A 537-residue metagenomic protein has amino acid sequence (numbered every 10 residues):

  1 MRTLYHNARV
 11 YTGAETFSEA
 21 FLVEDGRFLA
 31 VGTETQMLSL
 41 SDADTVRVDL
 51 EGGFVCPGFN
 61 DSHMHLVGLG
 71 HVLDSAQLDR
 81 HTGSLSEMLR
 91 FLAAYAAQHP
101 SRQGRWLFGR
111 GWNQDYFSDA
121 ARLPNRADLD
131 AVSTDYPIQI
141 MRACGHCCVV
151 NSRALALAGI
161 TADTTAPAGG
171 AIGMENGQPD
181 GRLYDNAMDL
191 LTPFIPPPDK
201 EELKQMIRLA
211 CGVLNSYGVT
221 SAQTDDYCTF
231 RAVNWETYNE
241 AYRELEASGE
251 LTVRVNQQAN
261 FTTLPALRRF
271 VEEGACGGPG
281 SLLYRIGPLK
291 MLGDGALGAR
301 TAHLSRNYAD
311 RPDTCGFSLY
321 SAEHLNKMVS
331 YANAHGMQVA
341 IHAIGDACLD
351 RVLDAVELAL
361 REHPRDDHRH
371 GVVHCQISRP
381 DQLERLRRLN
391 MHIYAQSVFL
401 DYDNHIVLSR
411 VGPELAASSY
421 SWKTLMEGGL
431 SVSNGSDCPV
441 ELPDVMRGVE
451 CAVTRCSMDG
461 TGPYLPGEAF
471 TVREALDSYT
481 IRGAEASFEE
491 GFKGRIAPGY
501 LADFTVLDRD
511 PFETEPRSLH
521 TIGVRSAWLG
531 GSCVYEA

Functional and structural regions predicted by a protein language model:
R2-N7, G13-E272, M291, A296-Y331 (+7 more regions): Divalent metal-binding segments
Y11-E15, S281-L282, E485, P516-L519: Short loop/turn motifs at secondary-structure junctions and domain boundaries
H65, S281-T301, M391-D401: Non-cysteine beta-strand/loop elements that form the S-adenosyl-L-methionine
E246-S248, G274-S281, R365, L386-R388: Acidic (Asp/Glu)-rich catalytic clusters
S330-A340, I344-H370, C375, P380-E384 (+3 more regions): His/Asp/Glu-enriched, well-ordered alpha-helical/loop segment that forms or immediately abuts the divalent-metal
I522: Conserved catalytic core of nucleotide polymerization and phosphodiester-bond processing enzymes
G530-S532: Beta-rich accessory regions
